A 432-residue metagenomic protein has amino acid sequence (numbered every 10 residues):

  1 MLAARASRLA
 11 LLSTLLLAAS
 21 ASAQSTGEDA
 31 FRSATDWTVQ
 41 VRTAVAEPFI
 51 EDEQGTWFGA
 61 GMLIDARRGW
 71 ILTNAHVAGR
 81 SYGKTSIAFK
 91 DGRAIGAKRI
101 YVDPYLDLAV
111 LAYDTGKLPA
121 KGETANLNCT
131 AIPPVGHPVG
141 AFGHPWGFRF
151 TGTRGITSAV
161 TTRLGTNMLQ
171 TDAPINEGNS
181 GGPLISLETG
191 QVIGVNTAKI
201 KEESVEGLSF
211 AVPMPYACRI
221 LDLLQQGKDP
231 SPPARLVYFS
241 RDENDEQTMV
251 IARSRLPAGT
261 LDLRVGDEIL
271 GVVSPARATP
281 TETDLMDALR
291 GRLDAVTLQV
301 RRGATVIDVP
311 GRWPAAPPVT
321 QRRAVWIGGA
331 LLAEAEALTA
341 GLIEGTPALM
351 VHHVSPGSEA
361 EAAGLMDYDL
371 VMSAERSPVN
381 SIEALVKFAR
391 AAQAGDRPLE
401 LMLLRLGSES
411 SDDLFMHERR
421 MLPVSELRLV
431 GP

Functional and structural regions predicted by a protein language model:
S25-D29, E47-R68, R93-G96, G181 (+3 more regions): A conserved glycine-rich beta-strand in the N-terminal activation segment of trypsin-fold
S25-R32, A97, T115, P119-A120 (+5 more regions): C-terminal cap/linker of serine protease catalytic domains
T26-A30, G122-N167, K201-L208, I220-P230 (+2 more regions): Flexible, gly/ser-rich surface segments that form the specificity/activation loops bordering the active-site cleft
W37-Q40, I71-N74, I132-P145, P183-E203 (+1 more regions): Active-site-proximal beta-strands of protease catalytic cores
A46-E47, D65-G143, G147-F150, G165-M168 (+3 more regions): Conserved active-site neighborhood of the chymotrypsin/trypsin-like protease fold
I71-L72, I193, A258-E282, A360-E383: Conserved PDZ fold ligand-binding element
V77-R80, L270-Q299, S373-M402: PDZ domains, with a preference for the canonical peptide-binding region formed by the helix
T115, P119-N128, R302-M350, S408-P432: C-terminal, low-ordered peptide segments at domain boundaries
